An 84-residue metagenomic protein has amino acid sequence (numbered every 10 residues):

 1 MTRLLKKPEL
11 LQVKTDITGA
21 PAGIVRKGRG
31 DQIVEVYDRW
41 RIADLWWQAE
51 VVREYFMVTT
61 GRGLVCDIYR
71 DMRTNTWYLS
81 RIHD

Functional and structural regions predicted by a protein language model:
M1-D84: Non-catalytic peripheral regions of nucleotide-handling enzymes
